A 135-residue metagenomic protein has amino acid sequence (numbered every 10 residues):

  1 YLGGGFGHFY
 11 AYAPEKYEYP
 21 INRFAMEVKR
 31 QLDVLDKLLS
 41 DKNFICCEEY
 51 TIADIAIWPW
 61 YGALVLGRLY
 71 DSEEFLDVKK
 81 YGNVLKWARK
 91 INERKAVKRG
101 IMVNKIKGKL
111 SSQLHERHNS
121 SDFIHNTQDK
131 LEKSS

Functional and structural regions predicted by a protein language model:
Y1-G5, M102, Q113: Short aromatic-enriched loop/helix-cap "lid" or pocket-rim segments at secondary-structure transitions that line
Y1-G7, I45-D71, V78-L85, I91: GST superfamily/GST-like fold recognition
Y1-K42, A63-D71, S134: Conserved C-terminal alpha-helical bundle
N22, F75-L85, H118-I124: Glycine-rich, flexible loop segments associated with nucleotide phosphate handling
K37-E49, Y70-S72, K95-I101: Surface-exposed helix-capping loop/turn segments at secondary-structure junctions
Y70, F75, L110-S112: Residue-level signature of transmembrane alpha-helix interfaces in integral membrane proteins
K79-L110: A contiguous, mid-protein "functional segment" used to position or interact with cofactors/ions or partner subunits
K105-S135: Acidic/histidine-enriched, glycine/proline-rich intrinsically disordered or flexible terminal extensions
